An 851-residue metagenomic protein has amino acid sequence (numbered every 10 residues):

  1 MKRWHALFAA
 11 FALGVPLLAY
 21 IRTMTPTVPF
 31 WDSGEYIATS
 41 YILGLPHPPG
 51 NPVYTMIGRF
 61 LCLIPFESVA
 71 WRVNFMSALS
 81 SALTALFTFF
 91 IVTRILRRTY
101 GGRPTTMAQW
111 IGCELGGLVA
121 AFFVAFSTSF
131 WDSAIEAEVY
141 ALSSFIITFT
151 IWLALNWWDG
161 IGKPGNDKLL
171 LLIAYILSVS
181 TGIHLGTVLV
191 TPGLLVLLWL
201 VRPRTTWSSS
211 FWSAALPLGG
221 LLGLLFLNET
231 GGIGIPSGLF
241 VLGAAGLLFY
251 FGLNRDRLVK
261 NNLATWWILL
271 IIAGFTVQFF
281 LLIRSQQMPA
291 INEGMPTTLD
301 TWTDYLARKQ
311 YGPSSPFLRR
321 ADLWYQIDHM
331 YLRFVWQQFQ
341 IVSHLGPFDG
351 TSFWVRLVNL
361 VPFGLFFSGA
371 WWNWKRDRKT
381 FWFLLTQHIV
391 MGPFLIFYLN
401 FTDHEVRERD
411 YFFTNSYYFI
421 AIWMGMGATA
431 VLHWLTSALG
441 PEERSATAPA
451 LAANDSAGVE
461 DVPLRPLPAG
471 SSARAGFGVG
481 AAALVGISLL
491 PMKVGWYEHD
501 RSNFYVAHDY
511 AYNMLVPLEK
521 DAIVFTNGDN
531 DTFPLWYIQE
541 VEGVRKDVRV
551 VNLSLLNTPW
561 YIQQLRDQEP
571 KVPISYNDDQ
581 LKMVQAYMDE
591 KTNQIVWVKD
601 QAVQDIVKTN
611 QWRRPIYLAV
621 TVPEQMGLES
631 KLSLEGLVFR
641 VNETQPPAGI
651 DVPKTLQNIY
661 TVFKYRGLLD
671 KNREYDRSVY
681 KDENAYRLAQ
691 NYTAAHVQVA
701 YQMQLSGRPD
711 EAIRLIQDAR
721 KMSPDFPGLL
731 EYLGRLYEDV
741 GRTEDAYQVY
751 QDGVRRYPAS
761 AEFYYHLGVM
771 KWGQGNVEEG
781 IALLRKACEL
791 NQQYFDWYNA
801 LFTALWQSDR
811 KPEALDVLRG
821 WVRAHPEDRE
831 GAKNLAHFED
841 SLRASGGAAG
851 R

Functional and structural regions predicted by a protein language model:
M1-F11, G112: N-terminal membrane topogenic signal
K2, T93-T99, I135-S144, F149-I173 (+10 more regions): ER/secretory pathway lumenal C-terminal domains and tails of membrane proteins involved in glycoprotein biogenesis
M24-Y36, P46-I57, W71, A290-P296 (+1 more regions): Extracytoplasmic catalytic/substrate-binding loops of multi-pass membrane glycan-assembly enzymes
T27, L61, V69-L79, F123 (+3 more regions): Membrane-embedded glycan-lipid processing machinery
L43-P49, I57-L79, V92, R98-T105 (+1 more regions): Juxtamembrane segments of multi-pass membrane glycosylation machinery that transfer sugars from lipid-linked donors
P52, F66-L86, F90, W110 (+8 more regions): Loop-to-helix entry region of an early transmembrane alpha helix in multi-pass inner-membrane enzymes
G117-A125, L177, T181: Short helix- or helix-capping micro-motifs that position conserved polar/aromatic residues at function-defining sites
E789, W806-R829: TPR/TPR-like (Sel1-like) alpha-helical repeat modules
